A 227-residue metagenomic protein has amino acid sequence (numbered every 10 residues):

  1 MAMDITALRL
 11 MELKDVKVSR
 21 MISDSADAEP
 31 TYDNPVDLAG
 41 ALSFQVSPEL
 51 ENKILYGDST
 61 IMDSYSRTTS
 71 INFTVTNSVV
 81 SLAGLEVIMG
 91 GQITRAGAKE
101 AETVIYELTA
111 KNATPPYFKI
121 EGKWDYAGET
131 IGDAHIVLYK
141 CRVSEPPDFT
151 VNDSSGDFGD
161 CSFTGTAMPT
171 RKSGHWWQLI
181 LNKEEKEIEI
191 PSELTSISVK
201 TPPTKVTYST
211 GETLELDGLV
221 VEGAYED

Functional and structural regions predicted by a protein language model:
M1-Q45, I190: Polar/acidic, low-complexity leader/linker segments enriched in S/T/G and N/D
A2-D4, V80-A110, P191-V206: Charged, amphipathic alpha-helical segments
T60-L85, G156-R171: Oligomerization/assembly interface segments of phage tail-like spikes and tubes
S64-S66, Y106-K111, A127-T130, D148-D160: Exposed beta-sheet edge/beta-hairpin loop segments within beta-rich domains
N77-S81, G122-G128, K140-E145, A167-R171 (+1 more regions): Beta-strand elements of well-folded, non-transmembrane domains
I93-R142: Short helix-loop boundary/capping segments
V137-I190: Mixed-charge, glycine-accented linear interaction segment located at domain edges/termini
P191-D227: Beta-rich interaction/scaffold domains
